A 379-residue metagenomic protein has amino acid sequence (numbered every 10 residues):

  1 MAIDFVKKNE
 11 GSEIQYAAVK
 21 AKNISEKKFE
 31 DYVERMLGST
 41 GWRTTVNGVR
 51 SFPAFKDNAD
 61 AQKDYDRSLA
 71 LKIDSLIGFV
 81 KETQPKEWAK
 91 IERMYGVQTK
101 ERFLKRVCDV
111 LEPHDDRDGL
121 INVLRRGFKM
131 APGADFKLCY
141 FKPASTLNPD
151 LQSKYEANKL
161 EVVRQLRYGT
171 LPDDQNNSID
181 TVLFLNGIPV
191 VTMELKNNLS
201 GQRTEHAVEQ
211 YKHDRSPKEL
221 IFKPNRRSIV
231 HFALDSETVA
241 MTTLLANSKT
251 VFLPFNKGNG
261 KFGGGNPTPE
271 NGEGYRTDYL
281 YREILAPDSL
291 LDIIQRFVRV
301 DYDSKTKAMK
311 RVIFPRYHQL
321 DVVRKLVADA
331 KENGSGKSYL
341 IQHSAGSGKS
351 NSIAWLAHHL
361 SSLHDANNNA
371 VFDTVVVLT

Functional and structural regions predicted by a protein language model:
A2-W42, R50-V376: ATP-dependent helicase/translocase motor core
T379: Divalent cation-coordinating acidic motifs and surrounding scaffolds that mediate Ca2+/Mg2+/Mn2+/Zn2+-dependent binding
